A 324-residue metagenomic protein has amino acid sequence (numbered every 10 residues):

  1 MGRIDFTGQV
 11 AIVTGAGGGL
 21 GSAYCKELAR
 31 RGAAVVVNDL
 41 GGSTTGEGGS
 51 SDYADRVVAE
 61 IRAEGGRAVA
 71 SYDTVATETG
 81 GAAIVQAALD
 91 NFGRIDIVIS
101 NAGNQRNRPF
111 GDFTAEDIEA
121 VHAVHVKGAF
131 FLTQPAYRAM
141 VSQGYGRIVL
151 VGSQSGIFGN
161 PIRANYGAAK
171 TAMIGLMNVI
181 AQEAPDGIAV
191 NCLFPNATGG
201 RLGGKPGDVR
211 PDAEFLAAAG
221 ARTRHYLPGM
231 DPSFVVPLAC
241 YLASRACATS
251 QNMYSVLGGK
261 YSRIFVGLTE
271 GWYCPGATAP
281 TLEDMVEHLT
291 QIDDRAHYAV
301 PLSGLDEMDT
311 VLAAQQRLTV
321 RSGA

Functional and structural regions predicted by a protein language model:
R3-V37: Canonical Rossmann dinucleotide-binding motif of NAD(H)/NADP(H)-dependent dehydrogenases/reductases, specifically
I61, P109-F110, D117-E119: Substrate-binding pocket helix/loop in short-chain dehydrogenase/reductase
E64-R67, A87-S100, R106, Y145 (+1 more regions): A glycine-rich helix->loop->beta "capping" turn within Rossmann-like NAD(P)(H)-dependent oxidoreductase domains
R94-D96, I174, A184-G200, C247-V256: Conserved Rossmann-fold SDR core element
T133, A169: Active-site helix of classical SDR
S153: Residue(s) in the substrate-gating loop at a strand-loop-helix junction that position the organic substrate next
E214-G323: C-terminal helical subdomain
